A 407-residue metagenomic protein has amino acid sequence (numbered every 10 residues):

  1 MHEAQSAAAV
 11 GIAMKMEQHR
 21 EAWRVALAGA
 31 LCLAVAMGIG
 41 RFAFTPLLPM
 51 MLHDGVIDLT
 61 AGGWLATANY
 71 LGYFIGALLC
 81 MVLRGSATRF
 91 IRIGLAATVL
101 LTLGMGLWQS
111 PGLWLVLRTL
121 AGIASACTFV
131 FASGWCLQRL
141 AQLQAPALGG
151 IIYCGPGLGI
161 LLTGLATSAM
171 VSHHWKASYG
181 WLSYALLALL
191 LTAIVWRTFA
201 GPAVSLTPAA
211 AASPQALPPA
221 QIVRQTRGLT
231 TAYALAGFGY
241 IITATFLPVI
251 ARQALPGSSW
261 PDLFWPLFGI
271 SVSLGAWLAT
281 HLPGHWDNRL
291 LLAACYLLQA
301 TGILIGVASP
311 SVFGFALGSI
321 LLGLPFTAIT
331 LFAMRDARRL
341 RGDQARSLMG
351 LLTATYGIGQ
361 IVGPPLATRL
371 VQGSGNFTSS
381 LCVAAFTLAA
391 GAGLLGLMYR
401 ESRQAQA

Functional and structural regions predicted by a protein language model:
T45, Q225-P266, I270: Extracytoplasmic gate region of multi-pass secondary transporters
I75-S110: Conserved MFS/SLC helix-loop-helix module at the cytosolic interface between two early adjacent transmembrane helices
G76-T88, G275-N288, V371: Helix-to-loop junctions at the C-terminal end of transmembrane segments in multipass secondary transporters
G112-A121, F313-L321: Paired small-residue
T119-G155: Cytoplasmic helix-loop-helix junction between adjacent transmembrane helices in 12-TM secondary transporters
Q144-A200: Helix-loop-helix hairpin linking two adjacent transmembrane segments in secondary transporters
D287-A333: C-terminal transmembrane helical hairpin of 12-TM major facilitator-type secondary transporters
D343-N376, A384: A late C-terminal transmembrane helix in Major Facilitator Superfamily
